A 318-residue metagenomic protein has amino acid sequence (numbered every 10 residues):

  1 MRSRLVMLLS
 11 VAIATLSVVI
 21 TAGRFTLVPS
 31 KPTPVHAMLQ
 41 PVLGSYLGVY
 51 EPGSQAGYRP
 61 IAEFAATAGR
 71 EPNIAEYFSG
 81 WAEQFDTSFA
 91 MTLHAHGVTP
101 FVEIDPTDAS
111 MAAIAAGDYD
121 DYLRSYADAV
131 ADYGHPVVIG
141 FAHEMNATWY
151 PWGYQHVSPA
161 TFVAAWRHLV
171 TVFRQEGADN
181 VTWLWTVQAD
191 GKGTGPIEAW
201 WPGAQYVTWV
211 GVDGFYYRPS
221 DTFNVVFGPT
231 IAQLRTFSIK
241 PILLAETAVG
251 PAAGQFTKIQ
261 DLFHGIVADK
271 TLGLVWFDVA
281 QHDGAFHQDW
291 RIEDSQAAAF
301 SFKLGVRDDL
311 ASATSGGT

Functional and structural regions predicted by a protein language model:
P29-Q84: Boundary/entry segment of secreted carbohydrate-active catalytic domains
L43-P52, P136-V138, H143, A245-T318: Substrate-binding cleft of secreted/luminal carbohydrate-active enzymes
V49-Y50, W166, V170-P196, I239-A252 (+1 more regions): Aromatic-lined carbohydrate-recognition surfaces of secreted/lumenal glycan-active proteins
Y58, A189-Q205, Q260: Distinct, well-ordered alpha-helical segments
I61-R70, Q84-F101, S125-H135, W200-Q205 (+2 more regions): Acidic (Asp/Glu)-rich catalytic clusters
P72-F78, I197-N224, F277-V279: Aromatic- and acid-rich polysaccharide-binding/catalytic face of secreted or lumenal carbohydrate-active enzymes
W81-A82, D86-W185, L272, F277 (+2 more regions): Substrate-binding cleft of extracellular glycoside hydrolase catalytic domains
S88-V98, E103-D105, V212-A253: Glycoside hydrolase catalytic-domain groove-lining segments
